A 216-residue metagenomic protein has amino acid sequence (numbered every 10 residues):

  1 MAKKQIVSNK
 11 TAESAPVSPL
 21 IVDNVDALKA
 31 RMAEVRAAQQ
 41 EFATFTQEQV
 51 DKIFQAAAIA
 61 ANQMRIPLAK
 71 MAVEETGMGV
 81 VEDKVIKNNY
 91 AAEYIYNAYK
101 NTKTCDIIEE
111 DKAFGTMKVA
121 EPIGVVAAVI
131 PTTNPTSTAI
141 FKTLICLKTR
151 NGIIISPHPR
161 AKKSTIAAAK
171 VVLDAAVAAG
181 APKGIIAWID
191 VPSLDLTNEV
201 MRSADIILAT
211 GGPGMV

Functional and structural regions predicted by a protein language model:
A2-M117: N-terminal Rossmann-like NAD(P)+-binding subdomain of aldehyde/semialdehyde dehydrogenases
I107-V216: Rossmann-like NAD(P) dinucleotide-binding subdomain of oxidoreductase/dehydrogenase enzymes
